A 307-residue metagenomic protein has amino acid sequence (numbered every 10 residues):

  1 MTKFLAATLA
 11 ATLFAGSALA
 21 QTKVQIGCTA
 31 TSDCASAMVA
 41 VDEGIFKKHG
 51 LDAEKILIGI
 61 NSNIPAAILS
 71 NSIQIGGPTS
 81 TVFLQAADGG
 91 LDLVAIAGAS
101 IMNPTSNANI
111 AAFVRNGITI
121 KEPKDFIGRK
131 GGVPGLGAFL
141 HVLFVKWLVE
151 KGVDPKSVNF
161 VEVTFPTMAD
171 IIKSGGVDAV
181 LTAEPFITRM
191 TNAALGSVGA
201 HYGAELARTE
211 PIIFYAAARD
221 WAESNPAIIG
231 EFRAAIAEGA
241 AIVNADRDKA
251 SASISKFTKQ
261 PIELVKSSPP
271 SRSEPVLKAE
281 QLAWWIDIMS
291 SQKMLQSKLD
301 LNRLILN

Functional and structural regions predicted by a protein language model:
M1-A7: Bacterial N-terminal signal peptides that target proteins for export
G16-A20: Sec/Tat signal peptide C-region and signal peptidase I cleavage site
T22-K151, E162, D178-E184, A200 (+1 more regions): Short, glycine-/small- and polar/acidic-enriched structural segments that line small-molecule recognition paths
V39, E43-G44, A66, S70 (+14 more regions): Solvent-exposed, polar/charged alpha-helical surfaces in well-ordered, non-transmembrane soluble domains, broadly
K48, M102-T105, G203-L206, S273-E280 (+1 more regions): Short, solvent-exposed loop/beta-turn-alpha elements that line the ligand-binding surface or hinge of extracytoplasmic
T81-V82, V161, P166-S253: Pocket-lining segment of extracytoplasmic ligand-binding domains
A222-M294: Secondary-structure end/capping motifs
S290-N307: Conserved C-terminal helix/tail region of periplasmic/extracytoplasmic solute-binding proteins
